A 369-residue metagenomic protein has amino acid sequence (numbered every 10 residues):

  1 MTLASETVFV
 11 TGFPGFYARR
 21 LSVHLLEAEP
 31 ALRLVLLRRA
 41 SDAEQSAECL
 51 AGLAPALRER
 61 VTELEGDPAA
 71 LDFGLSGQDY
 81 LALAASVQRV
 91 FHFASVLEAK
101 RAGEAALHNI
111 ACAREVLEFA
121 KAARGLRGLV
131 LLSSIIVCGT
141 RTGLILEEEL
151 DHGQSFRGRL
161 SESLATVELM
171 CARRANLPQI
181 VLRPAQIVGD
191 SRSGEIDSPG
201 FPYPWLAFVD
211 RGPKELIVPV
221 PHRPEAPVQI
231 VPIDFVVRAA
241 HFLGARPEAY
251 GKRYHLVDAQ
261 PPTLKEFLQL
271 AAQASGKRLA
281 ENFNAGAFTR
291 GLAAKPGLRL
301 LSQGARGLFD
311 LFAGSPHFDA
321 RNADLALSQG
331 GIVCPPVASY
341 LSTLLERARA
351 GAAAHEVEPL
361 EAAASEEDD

Functional and structural regions predicted by a protein language model:
E6-E29: N-terminal Rossmann NAD(P)H-binding glycine-rich loop of SDR-like oxidoreductase domains
T7, E29, D319-D369: Amphipathic terminal alpha-helices
L57, V61-A111, K121: NAD(P)H-binding glycine-rich loop region in Rossmannoid oxidoreductase-like domains and their noncatalytic homologs
R89-F93, K100-L107, A111-R159, I180: Conserved Rossmann-fold NAD(P)-dependent oxidoreductase catalytic core, especially the SDR/UDP-sugar
R101, P204-F235, A239-L243: A conserved pocket-lining segment of Rossmann-fold NAD(P)-dependent short-chain dehydrogenase/reductase
Q154-A185, D190: Active-site Tyr-X1-5-Lys
D190-Y203, L243-Y254: Glycine/proline-rich active-site loop of Rossmann-fold NAD(P)-dependent oxidoreductases
L264-G314, C334-A338, A353-A362: Terminal hydrophobic/aromatic helix or amphipathic segment near a protein terminus
